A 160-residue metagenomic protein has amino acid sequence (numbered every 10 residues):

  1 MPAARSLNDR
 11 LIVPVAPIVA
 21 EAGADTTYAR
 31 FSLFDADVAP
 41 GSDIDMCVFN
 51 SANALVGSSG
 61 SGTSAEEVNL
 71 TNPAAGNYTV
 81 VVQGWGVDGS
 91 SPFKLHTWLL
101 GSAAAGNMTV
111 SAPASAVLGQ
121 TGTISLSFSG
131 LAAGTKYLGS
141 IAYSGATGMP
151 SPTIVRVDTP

Functional and structural regions predicted by a protein language model:
M1, A24-D25, P73, Q83-P160: Feature for long, exposed domains in two main contexts
M1-V13, V56-G62, S115: Extracellular beta-rich ligand/substrate-recognition surface
S6-A54, L131, S140: Acidic, Ser/Thr/Pro-rich low-complexity intrinsically disordered segments
P17-V19, A65-T71, S125-S127: Exposed aromatic-hydrophobic patches
A36, S61-S64, V155-P160: Short, solvent-exposed aromatic-acidic interface loops
C47-H96: Noncatalytic accessory or regulatory domains flanking protease catalytic cores in secreted, cell-surface, and selected
